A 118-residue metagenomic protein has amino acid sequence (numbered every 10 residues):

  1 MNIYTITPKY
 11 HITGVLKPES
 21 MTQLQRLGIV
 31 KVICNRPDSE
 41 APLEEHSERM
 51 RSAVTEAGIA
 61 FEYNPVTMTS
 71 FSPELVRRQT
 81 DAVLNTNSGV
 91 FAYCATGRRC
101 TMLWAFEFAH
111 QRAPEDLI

Functional and structural regions predicted by a protein language model:
M1-F91, R99-I118: Cys-dependent protein tyrosine phosphatase-like superfamily
C94: Short cysteine clusters
